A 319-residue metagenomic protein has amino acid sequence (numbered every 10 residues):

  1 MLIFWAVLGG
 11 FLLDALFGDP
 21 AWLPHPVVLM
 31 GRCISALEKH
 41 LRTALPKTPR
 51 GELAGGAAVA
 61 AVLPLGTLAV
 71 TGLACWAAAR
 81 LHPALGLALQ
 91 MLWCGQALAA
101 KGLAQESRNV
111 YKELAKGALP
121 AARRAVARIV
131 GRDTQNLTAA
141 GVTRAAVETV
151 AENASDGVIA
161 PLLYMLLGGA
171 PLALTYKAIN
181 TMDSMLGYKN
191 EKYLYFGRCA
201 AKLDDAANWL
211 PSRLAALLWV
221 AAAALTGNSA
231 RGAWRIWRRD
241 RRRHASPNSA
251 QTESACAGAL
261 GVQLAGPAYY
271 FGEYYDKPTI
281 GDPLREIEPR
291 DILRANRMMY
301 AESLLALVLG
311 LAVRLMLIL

Functional and structural regions predicted by a protein language model:
M1-T175, I179, G187-L319: Hydrophobic alpha-helical transmembrane segments
S184: Glycine-rich phosphate/dinucleotide-binding loop and adjoining beta-alpha-beta core of small-molecule
